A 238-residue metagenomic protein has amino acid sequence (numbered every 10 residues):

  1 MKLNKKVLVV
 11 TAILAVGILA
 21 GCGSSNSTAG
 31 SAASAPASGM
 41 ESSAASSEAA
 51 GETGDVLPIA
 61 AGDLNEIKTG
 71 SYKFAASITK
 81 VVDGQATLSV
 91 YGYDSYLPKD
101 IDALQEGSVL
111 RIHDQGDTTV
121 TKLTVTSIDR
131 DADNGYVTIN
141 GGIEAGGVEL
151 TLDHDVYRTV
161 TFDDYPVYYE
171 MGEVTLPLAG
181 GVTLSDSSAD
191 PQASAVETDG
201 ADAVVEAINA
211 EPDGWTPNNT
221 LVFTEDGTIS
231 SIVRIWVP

Functional and structural regions predicted by a protein language model:
M1-L3: N-terminal secretory signal peptides that target proteins for export/translocation
K5-V9, I18-S47: Bacterial lipoprotein signal-peptidase II cleavage site
A44-N218, V222-P238: Solvent-exposed hydroxyl-ligand-binding patches built from regularly spaced Ser/Thr and small hydrophobics
